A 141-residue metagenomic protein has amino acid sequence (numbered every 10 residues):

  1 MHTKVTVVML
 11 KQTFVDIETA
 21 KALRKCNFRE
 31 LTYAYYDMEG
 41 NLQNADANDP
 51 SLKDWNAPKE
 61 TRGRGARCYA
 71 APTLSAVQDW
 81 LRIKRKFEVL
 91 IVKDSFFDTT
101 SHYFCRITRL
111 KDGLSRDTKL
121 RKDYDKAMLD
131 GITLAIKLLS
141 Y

Functional and structural regions predicted by a protein language model:
V5-N44: Extreme N-terminal leader/activation tails
K21, R29, A45-D117, R121-K122: N-terminal segment of the canonical double-stranded RNA-binding domain
D37, V77-D79, Y141: Short amphipathic alpha-helical leader/targeting segments
D117-Y141: Ampiphathic alpha-helical segments that act as solvent-exposed interaction surfaces
